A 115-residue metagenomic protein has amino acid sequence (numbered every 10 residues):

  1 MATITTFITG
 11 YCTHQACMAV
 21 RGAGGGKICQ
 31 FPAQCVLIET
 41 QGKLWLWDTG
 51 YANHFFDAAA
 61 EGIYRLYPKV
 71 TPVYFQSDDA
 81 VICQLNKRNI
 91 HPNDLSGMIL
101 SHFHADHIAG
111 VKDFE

Functional and structural regions predicted by a protein language model:
M1-P72: Zn-dependent metallo-beta-lactamase
E61, R65-E115: Active-site metal-binding motif and surrounding structural segment of the metallo-beta-lactamase
